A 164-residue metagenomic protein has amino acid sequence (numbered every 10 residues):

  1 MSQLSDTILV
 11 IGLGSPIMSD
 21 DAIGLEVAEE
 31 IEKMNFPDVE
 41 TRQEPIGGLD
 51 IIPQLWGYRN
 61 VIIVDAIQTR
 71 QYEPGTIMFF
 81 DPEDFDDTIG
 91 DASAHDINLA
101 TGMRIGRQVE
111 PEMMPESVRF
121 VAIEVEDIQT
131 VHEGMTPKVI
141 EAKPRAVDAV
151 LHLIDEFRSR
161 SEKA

Functional and structural regions predicted by a protein language model:
M1-D127, E133-P144, A149, L153-E162: N-terminal catalytic or cofactor-binding beta/alpha core of small enzyme domains
